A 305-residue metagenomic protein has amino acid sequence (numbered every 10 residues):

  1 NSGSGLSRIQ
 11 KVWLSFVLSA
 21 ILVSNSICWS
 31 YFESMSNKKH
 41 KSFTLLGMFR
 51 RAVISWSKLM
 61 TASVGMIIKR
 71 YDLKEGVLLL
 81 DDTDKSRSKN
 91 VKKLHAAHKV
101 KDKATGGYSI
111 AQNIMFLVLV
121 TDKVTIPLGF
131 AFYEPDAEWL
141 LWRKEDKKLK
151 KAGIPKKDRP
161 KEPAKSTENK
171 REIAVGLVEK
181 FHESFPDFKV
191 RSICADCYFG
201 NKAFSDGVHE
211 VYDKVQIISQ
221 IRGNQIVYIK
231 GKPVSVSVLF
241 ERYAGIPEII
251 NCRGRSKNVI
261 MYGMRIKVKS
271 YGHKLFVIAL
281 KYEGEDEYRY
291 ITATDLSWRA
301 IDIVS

Functional and structural regions predicted by a protein language model:
N1-I9, W13-S15, S36, S63 (+3 more regions): Single, function-defining residue in the core of a domain
G5-Q10, A20, S24-V91, A96-A97 (+6 more regions): Electropositive nucleic-acid engagement tracts
L14-L18, I114: Short, amphipathic alpha-helical segments that act as regulatory/interfacial helices in nucleotide-processing proteins
M48-L149, N258-I266: Active-site-proximal, Lys/Arg-enriched surface segment that forms a nucleic-acid-binding/basic interface patch
